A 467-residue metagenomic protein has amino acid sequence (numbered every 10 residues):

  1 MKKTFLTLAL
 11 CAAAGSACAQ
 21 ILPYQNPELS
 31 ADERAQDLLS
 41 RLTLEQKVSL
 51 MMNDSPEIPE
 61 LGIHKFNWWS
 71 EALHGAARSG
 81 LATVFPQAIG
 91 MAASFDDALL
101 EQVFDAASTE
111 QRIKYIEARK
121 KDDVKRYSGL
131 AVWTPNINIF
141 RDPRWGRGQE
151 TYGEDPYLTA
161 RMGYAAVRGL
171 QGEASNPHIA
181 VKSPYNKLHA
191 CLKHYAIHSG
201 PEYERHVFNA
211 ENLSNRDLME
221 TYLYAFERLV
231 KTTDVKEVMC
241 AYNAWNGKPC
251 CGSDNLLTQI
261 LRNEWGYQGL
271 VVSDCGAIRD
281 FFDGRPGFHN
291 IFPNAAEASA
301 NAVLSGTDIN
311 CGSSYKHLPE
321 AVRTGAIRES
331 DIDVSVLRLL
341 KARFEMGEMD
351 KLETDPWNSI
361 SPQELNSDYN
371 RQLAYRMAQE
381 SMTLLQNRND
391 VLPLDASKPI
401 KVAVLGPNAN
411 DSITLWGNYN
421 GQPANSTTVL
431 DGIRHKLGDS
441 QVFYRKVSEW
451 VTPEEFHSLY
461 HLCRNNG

Functional and structural regions predicted by a protein language model:
M1-I21: Bacterial Sec-dependent N-terminal signal peptides
C18-G467: Glycoside hydrolase catalytic-domain context in secreted enzymes
